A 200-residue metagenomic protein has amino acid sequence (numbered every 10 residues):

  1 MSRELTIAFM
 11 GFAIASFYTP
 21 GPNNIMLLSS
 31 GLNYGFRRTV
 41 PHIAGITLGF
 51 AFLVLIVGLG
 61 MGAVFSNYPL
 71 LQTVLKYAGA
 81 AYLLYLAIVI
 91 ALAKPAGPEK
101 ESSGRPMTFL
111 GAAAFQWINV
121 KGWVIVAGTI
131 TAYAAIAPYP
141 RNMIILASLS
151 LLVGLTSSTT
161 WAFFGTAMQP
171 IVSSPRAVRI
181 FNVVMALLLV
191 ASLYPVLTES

Functional and structural regions predicted by a protein language model:
S2-T73, G128-L146: Juxtamembrane transmembrane-helix termini in multi-pass membrane transport proteins
G11-A15, L110-F115, A127, L149 (+1 more regions): Alpha-helical transmembrane segments of MFS and MFS-like solute carriers/permeases
N23, G45, G49-M61, L83-V89 (+2 more regions): Alpha-helical transmembrane segments and their lipid-water interface positions in multi-pass membrane proteins
Y34-A44, S103-A114, P175: Juxtamembrane helix-capping/reentrant segments at transmembrane boundaries
T47-F52, P106-W117, N182-L188: Small-residue-rich segments of transmembrane alpha-helices in multi-pass membrane proteins, especially helix faces
S66-P95, L151-F164, Q169-S200: Selective transmembrane alpha-helices of multi-pass membrane proteins
L92-M107: Flexible cytoplasmic inter-helical loops of multi-pass small-molecule transporters
Q116-V124: Selected transmembrane alpha-helices and immediately adjacent juxtamembrane segments of polytopic inner-membrane
